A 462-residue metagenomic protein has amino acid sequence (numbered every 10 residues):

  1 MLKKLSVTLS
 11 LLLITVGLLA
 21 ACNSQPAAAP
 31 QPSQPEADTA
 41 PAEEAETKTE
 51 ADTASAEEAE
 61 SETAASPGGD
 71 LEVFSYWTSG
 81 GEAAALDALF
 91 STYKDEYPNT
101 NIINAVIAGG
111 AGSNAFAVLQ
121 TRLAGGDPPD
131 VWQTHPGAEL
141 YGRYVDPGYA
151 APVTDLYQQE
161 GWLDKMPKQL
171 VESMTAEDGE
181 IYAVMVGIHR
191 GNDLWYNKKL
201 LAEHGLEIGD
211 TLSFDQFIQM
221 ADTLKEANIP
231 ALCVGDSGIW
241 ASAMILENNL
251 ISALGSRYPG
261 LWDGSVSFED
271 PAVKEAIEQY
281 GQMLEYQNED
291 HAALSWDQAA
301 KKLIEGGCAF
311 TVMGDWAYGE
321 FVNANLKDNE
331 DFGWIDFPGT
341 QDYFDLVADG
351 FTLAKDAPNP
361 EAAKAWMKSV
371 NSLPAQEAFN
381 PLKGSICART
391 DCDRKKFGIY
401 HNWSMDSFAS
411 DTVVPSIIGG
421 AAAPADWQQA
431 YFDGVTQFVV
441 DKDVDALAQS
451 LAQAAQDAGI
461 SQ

Functional and structural regions predicted by a protein language model:
E43-D52, E57, G148, A202 (+1 more regions): Conserved C-terminal helix/tail region of periplasmic/extracytoplasmic solute-binding proteins
E58, A65, H135-G191, I218 (+3 more regions): Hinge/lid segment of periplasmic solute-binding proteins
Y76, F90, E139, A243 (+2 more regions): Extracytoplasmic/periplasmic substrate-binding proteins
W77-G80, A84, T92, G148-Q158 (+4 more regions): Mature extracytoplasmic/periplasmic domains
S91, D95-E96, N101, G125 (+5 more regions): Extracytoplasmic/periplasmic substrate-recognition and gating elements
T92-S173, E203-G205, A309-F310: Extracytoplasmic "Venus flytrap"/periplasmic binding protein-like
E177-V186, N192, I218-S265, C308: Extracytoplasmic/periplasmic solute-binding protein
M220-T223, D263-A293: Glycine-centered hinge/linker elements that transmit conformational signals in sensory and ligand-binding systems
